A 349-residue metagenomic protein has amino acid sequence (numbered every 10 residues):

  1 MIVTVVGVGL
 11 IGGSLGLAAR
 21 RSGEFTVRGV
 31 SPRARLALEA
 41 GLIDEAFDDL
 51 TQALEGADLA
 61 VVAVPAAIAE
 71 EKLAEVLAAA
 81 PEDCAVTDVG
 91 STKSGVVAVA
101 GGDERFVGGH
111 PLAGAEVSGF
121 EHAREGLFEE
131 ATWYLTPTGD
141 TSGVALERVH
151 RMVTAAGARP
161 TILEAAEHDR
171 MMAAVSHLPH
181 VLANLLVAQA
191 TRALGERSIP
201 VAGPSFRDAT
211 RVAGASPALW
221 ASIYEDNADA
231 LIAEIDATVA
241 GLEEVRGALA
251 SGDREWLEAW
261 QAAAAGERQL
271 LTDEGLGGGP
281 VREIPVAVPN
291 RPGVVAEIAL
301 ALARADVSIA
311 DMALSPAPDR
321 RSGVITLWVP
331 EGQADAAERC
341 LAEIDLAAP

Functional and structural regions predicted by a protein language model:
M1-D49, E55, L59: NAD(P)+-binding Rossmann beta1-loop-alpha1 motif at the extreme N-terminus of oxidoreductases
L50-A80, C84-A85: Rossmann-like NAD(P)-binding element
A63-P65, G90, H110, P137: Glycine-rich, N-terminal phosphate-binding loop of Rossmann-like dinucleotide-binding domains
K72-H122: Rossmann-like NAD(P)(H) cofactor-binding subdomain of soluble oxidoreductases
L127-G214: Internal alpha-helical scaffold of NAD(P)-dependent oxidoreductase catalytic cores
G195-A263: Interdomain hinge/lid region at the active-site interface of Rossmann-like NAD(P)-dependent oxidoreductases
G266-P349: A conserved regulatory-domain signal marking ACT and ACT-like small-molecule sensing domains and adjacent regulatory
